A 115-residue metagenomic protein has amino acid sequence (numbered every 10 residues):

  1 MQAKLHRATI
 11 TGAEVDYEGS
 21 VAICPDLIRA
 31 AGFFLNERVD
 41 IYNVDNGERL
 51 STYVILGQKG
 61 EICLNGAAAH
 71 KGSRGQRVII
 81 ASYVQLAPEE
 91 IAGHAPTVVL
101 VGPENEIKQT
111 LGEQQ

Functional and structural regions predicted by a protein language model:
M1-K4, T11-G12, T97-V101, N105-Q115: Non-catalytic terminal segments and appended small domains
L5, N36, A95: Short coil/loop residues immediately preceding or within conserved phosphate-binding loops of NTP-utilizing enzyme
I10-T11, V15-A92, E104-E106, Q115: Compact, glycine-rich, soluble single-domain proteins
